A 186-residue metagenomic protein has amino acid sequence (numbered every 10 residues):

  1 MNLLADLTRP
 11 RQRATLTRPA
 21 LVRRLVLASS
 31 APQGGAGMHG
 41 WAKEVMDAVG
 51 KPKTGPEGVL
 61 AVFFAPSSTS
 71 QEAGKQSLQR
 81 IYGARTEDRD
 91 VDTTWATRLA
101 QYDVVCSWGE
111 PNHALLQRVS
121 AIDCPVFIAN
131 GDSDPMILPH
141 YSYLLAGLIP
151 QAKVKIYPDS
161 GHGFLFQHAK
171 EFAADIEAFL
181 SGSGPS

Functional and structural regions predicted by a protein language model:
L4-R13: Glycine-rich nucleophile elbow surrounding the catalytic serine of serine-hydrolase chemistry
R13-T17, L144: Active-site signature of alpha/beta-hydrolase-fold catalytic machinery across serine- and Asp/Cys-nucleophile hydrolases
L16, L21-G55: Flexible "cap/lid" loop of the alpha/beta hydrolase fold
E57-H113, R118: Conserved alpha/beta-hydrolase catalytic His-Asp/Glu region
L115, C124, L138-L145: Short alpha-helix in the alpha/beta-hydrolase fold that links the catalytic acid
I122, I128-N130: Short beta-strand/loop motif that positions the catalytic acidic residue of the alpha/beta-hydrolase fold
S133-I137: Acidic catalytic loop of the alpha/beta-hydrolase fold
Q151-S186: Catalytic active-site module of serine/aspartate enzymes centered on a nucleophile-bearing elbow/loop
